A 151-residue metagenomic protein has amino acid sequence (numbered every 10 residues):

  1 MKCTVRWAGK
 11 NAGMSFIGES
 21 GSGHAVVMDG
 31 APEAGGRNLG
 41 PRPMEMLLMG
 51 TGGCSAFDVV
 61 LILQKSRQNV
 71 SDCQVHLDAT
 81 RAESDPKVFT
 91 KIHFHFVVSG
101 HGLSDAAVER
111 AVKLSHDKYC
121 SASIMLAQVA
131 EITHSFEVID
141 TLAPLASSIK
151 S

Functional and structural regions predicted by a protein language model:
M1-M49, V60-S151: Extended beta-strand/beta-hairpin segments
